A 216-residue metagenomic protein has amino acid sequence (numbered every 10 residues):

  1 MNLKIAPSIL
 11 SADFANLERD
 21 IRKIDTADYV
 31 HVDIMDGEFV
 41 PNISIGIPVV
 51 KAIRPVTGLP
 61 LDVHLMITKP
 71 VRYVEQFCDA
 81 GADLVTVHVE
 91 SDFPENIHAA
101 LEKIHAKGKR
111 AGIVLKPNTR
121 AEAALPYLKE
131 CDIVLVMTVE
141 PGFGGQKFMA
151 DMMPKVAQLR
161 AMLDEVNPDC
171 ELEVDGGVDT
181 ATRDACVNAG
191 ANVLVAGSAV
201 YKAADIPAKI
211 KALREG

Functional and structural regions predicted by a protein language model:
M1-T86, S91-A99, K109-A111, E122-C131 (+5 more regions): Conserved N-terminal beta1-alpha1 strand-loop-helix module at the mouth
K69, P141, G176, S198: Active-site acidic-Proline motif in GNAT/NAT acetyltransferases
V87, V174, A196-G197: Thr-Gly-centered strand-to-loop micro-motif
E102: Catalytic pocket-lining loop regions of alpha/beta-barrel enzymes, especially the amidohydrolase/enolase/GH5 lineages
H105: Anion (oxyanion) recognition and catalysis
N118-R120: Short, polar loop motifs at secondary-structure junctions
L135, E140, K147-V193: Active-site/ligand-binding-proximal alpha/beta "capping" segment
A191-A196, Y201-K202: Acidic, Mg2+-coordinating phosphoryl-transfer loop and its flanking beta/alpha structural elements, shared across
